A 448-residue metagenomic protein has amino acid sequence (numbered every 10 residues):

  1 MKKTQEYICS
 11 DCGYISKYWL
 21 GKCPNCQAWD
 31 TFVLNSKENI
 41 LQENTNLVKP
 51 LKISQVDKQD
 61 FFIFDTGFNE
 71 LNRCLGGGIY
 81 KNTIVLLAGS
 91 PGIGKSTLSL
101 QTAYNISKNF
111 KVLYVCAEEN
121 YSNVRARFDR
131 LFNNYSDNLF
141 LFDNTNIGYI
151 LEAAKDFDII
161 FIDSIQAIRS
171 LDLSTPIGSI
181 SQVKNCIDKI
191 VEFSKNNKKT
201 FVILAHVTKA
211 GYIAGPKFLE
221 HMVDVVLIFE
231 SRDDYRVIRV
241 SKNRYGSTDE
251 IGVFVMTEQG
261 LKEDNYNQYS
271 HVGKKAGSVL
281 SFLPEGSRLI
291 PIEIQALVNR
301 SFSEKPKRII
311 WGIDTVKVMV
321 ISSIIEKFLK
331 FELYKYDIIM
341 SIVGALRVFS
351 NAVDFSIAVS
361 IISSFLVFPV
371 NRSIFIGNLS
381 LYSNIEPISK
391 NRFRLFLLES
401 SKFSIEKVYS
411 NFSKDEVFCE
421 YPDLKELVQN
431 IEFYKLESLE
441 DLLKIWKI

Functional and structural regions predicted by a protein language model:
K2-T4, I8-D11, I15-R73, Y80-L86 (+6 more regions): Peripheral, non-AAA+ core regions of ATP-driven protein-machinery
S90, A117: P-loop (Walker A) phosphate-binding loop of NTP-binding proteins
V112-C116: Conserved RecA-like ASCE P-loop NTPase motor core of nucleic-acid helicases/translocases
E119-N120, A167: Conserved Rossmann-like nucleotide-cofactor binding loop
